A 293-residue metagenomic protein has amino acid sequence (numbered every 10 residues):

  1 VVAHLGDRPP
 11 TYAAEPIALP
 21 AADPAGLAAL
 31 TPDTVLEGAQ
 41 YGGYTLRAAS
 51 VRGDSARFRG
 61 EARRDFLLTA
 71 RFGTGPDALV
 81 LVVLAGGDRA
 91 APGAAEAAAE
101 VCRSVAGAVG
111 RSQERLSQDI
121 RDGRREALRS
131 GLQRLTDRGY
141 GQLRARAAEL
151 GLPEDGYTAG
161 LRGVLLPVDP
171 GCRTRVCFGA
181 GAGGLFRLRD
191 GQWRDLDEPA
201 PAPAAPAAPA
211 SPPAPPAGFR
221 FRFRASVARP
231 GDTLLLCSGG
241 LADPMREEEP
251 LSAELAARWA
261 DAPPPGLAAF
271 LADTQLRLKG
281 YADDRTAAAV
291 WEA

Functional and structural regions predicted by a protein language model:
V1-G107, G183: N-terminal entry segment of metal-dependent catalytic domains or homologous docking segments
V1-P20, P206-A293: C-terminal catalytic subdomain
S50-R59, T136-L150, G184-R224, A262-P264 (+2 more regions): PP2C/PPM family metal-dependent serine/threonine protein phosphatase catalytic domain, recognizing the conserved
E61-A70, G75-P76, D155-P167, G171-V176 (+2 more regions): Acidic loop->beta-strand submotif enriched in PP2C/PPM serine/threonine phosphatases
A91-A94, R187-L188, L196, P244-R246: Short helix/loop capping segments that flank catalytic or ligand/cofactor-binding pockets
R103-R146, E254-L276: Helix-loop-helix
I120-L188, F221-S226: Catalytic core of PPM/PP2C metal-dependent serine/threonine phosphatase domains
V168-P201, R229-S238, A268-L278, T286-A287: Amphipathic alpha-helical coiled-coil/helical-stalk segments
